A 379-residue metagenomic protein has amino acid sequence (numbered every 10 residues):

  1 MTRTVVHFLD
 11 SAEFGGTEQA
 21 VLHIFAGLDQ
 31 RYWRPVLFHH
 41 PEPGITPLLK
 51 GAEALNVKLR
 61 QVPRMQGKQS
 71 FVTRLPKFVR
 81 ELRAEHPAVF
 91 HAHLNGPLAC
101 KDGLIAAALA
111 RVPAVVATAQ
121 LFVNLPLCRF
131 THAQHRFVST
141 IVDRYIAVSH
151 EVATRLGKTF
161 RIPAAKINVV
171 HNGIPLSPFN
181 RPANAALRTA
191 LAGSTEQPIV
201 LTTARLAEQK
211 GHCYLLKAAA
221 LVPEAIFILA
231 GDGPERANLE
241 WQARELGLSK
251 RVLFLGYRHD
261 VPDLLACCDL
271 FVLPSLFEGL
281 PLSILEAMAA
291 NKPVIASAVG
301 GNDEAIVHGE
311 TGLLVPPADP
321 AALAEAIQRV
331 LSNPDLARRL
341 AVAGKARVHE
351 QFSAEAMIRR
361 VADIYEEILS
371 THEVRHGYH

Functional and structural regions predicted by a protein language model:
H7-T73, K166: N-terminal strand-loop element at the rim of the active site of nucleotide-sugar-dependent glycosyltransferases
G15-A26, P198-L221, P234-E240, L313 (+2 more regions): A conserved mid-protein helix/loop that constitutes part of the nucleotide-sugar donor-binding site
E151, G173: Carbohydrate-associated surface elements
F179-G193, K345, V374: A short helix/loop element that forms part of the nucleotide-sugar donor recognition site in Leloir-type
E240-Q242, A322, R329, L336-Q351 (+1 more regions): A short, well-ordered alpha-helix in the C-terminal region of glycosyltransferases
Y257, L276: Aromatic "clamp/platform" in nucleotide-sugar-dependent glycosyltransferases that forms part of the donor/acceptor
P293-A296, I306: Short hydrophobic beta-strand element within catalytic cores of glycosyltransferases and related nucleotide-activated
H308-G309, L313-P320, R329-P334: Conserved acidic donor-binding segment of nucleotide-sugar-dependent glycosyltransferases
